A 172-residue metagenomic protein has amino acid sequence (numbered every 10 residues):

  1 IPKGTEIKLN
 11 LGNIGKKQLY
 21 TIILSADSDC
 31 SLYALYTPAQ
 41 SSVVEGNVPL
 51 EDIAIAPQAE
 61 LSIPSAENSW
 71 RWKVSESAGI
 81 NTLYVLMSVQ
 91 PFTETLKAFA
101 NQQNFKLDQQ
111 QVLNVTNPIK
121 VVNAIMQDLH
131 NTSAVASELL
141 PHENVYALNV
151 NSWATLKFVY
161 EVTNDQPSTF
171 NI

Functional and structural regions predicted by a protein language model:
I1-I172: Secretory-pathway glycoprotein ectodomains that are cysteine- and/or Ser/Thr/Pro-rich
